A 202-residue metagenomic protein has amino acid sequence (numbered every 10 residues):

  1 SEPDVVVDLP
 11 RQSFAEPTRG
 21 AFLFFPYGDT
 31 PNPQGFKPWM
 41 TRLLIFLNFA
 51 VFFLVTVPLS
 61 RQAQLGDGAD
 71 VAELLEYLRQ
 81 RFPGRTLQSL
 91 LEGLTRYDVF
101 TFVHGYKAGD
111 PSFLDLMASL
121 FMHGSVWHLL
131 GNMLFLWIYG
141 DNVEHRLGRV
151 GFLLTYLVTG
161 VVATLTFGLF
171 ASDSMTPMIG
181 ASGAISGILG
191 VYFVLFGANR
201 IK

Functional and structural regions predicted by a protein language model:
E2-K202: A detector for small-residue-rich transmembrane helices and their helix-helix packing motifs
